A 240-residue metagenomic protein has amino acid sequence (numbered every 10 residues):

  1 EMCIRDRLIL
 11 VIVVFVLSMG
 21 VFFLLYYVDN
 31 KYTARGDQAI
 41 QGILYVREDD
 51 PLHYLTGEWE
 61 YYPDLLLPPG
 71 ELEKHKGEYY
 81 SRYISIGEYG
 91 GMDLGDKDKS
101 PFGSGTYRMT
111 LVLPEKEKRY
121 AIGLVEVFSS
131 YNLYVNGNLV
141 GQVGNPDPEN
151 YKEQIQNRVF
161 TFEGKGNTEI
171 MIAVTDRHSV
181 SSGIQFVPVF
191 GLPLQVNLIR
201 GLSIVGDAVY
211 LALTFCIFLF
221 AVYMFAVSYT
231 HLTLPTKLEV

Functional and structural regions predicted by a protein language model:
E1-R7, T230-T236: Conserved small/polar residues in nucleotide/adenosyl-binding loops
R5-E115: Extended carbohydrate-recognition surfaces in non-catalytic/accessory domains of CAZymes and lectin-like proteins
Y54, S104-T110, R119-A121, N157-V159 (+1 more regions): Intrinsic-disorder/low-complexity, polar/charged segments enriched in Ser/Thr/Lys/Arg/Asp/Glu/Gln
L111-N136, I170-I172: Aromatic-lined ligand-binding clefts that engage carbohydrates, nucleic acids, or primary amines
L139-Q156: Solvent-exposed beta-strand/loop surfaces of large extracellular or lumenal domains
K152-F215: An acidic-aromatic loop/edge-strand motif
A221-L232: Juxtamembrane interface at the cytosolic side of transmembrane helices
